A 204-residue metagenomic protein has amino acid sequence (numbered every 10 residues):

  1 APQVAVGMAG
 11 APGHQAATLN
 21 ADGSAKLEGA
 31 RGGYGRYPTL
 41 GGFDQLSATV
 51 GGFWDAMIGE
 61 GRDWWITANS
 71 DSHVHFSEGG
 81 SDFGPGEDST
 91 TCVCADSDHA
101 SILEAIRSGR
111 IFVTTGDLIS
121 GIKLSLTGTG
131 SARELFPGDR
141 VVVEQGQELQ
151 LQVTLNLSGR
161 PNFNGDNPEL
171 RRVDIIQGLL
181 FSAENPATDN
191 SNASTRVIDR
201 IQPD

Functional and structural regions predicted by a protein language model:
A1-I66, S70, H75-S77: Catalytic cores of extracellular degradative/oxidative enzymes
L40-G41, F53-D204: C-terminal functional module detector
